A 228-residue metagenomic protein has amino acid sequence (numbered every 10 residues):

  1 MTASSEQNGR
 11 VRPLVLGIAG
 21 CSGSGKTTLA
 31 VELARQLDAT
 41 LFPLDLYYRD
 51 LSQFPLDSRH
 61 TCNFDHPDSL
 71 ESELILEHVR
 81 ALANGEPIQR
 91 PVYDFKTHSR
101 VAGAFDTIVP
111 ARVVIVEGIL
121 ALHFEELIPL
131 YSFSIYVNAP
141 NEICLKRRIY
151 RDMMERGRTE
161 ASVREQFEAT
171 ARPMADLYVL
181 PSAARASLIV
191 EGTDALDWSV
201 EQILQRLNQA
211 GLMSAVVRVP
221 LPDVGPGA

Functional and structural regions predicted by a protein language model:
T2-G9, V109-P110, Y150-M153, R172-A228: NTP-dependent small-molecule kinase module
L16-G17: Short hydrophobic/aromatic beta-strand immediately N-terminal to the Walker A/P-loop
S22: The conserved Walker
K26: Conserved lysine of the Walker
L29, L33: Hydrophobic positions on the alpha1 helix immediately C-terminal to the Walker A/P-loop
R35-P43: Post-Walker A helix-loop "phosphate-sensing" segment adjacent to the P-loop in P-loop NTPases
T40-L41, Q53-T97: Conserved nucleotide-sensing/catalytic segment adjacent to the nucleotide-binding pocket in NTP-handling enzymes
V101-E155: ATP-dependent NMP and nucleoside kinases share a basic, alpha-helical "lid"
